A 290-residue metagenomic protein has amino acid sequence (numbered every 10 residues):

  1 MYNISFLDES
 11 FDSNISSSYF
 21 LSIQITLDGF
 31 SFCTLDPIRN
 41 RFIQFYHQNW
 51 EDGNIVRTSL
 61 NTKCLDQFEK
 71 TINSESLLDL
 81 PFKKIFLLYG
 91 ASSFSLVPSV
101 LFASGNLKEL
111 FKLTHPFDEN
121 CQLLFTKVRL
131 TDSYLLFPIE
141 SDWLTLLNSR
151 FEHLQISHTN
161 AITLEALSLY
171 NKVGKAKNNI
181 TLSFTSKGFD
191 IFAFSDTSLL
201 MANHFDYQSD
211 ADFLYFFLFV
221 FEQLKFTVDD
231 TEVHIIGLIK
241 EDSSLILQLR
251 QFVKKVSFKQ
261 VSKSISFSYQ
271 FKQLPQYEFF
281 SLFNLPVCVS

Functional and structural regions predicted by a protein language model:
M1-S290: Hydrophobic/aromatic-enriched cytosolic interaction surfaces used to assemble or bind macromolecules
